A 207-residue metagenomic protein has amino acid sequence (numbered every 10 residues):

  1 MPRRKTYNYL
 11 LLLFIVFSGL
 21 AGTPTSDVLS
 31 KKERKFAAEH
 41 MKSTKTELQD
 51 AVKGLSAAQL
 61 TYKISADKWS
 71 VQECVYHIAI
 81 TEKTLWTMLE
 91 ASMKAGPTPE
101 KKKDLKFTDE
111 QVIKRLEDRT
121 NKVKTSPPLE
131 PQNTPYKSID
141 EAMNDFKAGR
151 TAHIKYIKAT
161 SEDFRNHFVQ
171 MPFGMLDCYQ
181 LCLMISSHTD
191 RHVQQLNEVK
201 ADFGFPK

Functional and structural regions predicted by a protein language model:
M1-L10: Bacterial N-terminal signal peptides that target proteins for export
Y9-G19: Bacterial N-terminal signal peptides
F17-F36, T87-N144, L176, F203-K207: Short, helix-capping/interhelical loops that line the mouth of catalytic, cofactor-, or ligand-binding pockets
S26-K68: Start-of-domain marker
K31-K42, K68-V75, I139-M143, C182 (+1 more regions): Amphipathic, non-membrane alpha-helical segments in soluble helical-bundle scaffolds
F36-S43, E47, N144-K155, S187 (+1 more regions): A non-catalytic, amphipathic alpha-helix used as a structural packing/dimerization or gating element in enzyme scaffolds
Y62-Q111, K155, A159, D163-K207: Short, contiguous alpha-helical
R119-I185: A charged, solvent-exposed segment within the mature domains of Sec-exported extracytoplasmic proteins
